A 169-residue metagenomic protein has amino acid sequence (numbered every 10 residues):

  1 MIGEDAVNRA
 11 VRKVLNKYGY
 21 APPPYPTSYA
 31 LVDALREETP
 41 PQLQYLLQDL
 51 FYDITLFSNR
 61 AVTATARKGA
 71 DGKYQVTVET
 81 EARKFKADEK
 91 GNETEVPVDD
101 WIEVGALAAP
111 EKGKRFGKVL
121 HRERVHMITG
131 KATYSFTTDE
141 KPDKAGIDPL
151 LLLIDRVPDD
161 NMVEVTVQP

Functional and structural regions predicted by a protein language model:
M1-V78: Amphipathic alpha-helical substructures
E37-T39, A82-K84, D155: Extracellular acidic, Ser/Thr/Pro-rich low-complexity tracts
L43-Q44, L56-P149: Beta-strand-rich binding/interaction modules
E111, P149-V163: Short acidic/polar inter-strand loop motif in beta-rich domains
T166-P169: Low-complexity, Pro/Ser/Thr- and charge-rich linker/hinge segments at domain boundaries
